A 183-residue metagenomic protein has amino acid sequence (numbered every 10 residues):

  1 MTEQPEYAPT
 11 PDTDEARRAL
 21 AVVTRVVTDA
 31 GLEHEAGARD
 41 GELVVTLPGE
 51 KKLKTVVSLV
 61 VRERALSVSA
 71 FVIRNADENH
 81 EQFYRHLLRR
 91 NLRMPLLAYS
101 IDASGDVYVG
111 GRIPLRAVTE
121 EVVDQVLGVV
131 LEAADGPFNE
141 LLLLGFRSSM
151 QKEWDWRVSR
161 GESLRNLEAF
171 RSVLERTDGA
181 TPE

Functional and structural regions predicted by a protein language model:
M1-K54: Charge-rich, low-complexity N-terminal segments
E33-E35, V56-S58, A98-S100: Short, surface-exposed charged micro-motifs
G41-D77: Hydrophobic-cavity lipid-handling domains and compact docking modules
V44, Y99-R112, Q151-W156: A short beta-strand-loop-alpha-helix capping motif that often carries His-Thr
S69-G110: Short, internal acidic amphipathic alpha-helical interface segments that mediate docking to partner proteins
V72-A76, I113-V122: A generic structural motif
A117-R157: A contiguous, mid-protein "functional segment" used to position or interact with cofactors/ions or partner subunits
L142-E183: Short, highly charged C-terminal tails/helix-capping segments
